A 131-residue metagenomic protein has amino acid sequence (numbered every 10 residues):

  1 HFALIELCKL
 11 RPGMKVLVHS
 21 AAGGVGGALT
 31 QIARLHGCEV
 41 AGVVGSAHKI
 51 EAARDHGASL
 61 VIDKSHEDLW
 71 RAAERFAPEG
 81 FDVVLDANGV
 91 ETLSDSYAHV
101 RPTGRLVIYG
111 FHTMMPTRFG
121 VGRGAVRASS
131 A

Functional and structural regions predicted by a protein language model:
H1-A131: Terminal helix/beta-alpha structural elements that buttress the NAD(P)+-binding lobe
